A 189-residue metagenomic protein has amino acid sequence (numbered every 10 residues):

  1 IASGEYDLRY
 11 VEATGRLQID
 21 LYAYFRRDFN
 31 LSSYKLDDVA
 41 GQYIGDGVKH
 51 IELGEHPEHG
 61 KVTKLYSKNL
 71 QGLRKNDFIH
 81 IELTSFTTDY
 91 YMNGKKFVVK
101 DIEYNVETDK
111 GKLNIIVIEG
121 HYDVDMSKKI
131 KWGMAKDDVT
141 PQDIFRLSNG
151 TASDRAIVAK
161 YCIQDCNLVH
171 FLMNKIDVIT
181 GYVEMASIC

Functional and structural regions predicted by a protein language model:
I1-C189: Conserved "right-hand" nucleotidyltransferase catalytic core of DNA-directed polymerases
